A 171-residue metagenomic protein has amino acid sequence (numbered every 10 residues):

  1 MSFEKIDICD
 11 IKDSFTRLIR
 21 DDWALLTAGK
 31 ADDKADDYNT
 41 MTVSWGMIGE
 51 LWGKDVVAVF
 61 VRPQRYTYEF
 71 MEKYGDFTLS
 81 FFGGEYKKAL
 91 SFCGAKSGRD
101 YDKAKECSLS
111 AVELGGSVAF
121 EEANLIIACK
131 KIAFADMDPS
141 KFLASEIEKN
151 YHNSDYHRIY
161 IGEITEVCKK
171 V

Functional and structural regions predicted by a protein language model:
S2-T42, M47-V171: Active-site-proximal mixed secondary-structure blocks
